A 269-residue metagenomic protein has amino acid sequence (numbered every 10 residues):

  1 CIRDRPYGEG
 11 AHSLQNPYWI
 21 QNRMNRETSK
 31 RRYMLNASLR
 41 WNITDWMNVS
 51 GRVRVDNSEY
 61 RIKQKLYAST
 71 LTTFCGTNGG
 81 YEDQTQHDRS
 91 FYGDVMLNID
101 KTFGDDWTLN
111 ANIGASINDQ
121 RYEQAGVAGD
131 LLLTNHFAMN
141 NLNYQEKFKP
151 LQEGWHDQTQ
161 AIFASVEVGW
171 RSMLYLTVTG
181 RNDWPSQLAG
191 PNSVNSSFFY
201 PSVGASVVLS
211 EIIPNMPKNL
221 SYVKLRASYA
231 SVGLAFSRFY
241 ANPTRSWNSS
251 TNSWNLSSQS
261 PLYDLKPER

Functional and structural regions predicted by a protein language model:
C1-I2: Short, small-residue-biased leader/transition segments that mark boundaries at the very start of proteins
E9-L66, C75-R269: Extracellular/periplasmic, surface-exposed regions of secreted and cell-surface proteins
A68-T70: Short amphipathic helix-turn modules centered on a small-residue break
